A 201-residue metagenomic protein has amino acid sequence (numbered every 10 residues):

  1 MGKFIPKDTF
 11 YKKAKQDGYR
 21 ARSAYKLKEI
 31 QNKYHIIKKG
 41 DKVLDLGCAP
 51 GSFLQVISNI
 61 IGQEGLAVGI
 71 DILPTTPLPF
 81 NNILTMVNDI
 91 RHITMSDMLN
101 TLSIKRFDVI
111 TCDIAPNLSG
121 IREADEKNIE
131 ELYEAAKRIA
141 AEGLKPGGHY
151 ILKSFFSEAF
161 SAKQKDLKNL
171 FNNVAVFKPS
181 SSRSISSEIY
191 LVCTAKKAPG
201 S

Functional and structural regions predicted by a protein language model:
M1-K39: Class I SAM-dependent methyltransferase Rossmann-like catalytic core, especially the SAM/SAH-binding loop
K39-A49: Conserved class I S-adenosyl-L-methionine
P50-G62: Conserved SAM-binding loop of SAM-dependent methyltransferases across substrates and taxa, primarily the Class I
Q63-E64, L144-H149: Short glycine-dipeptide loop
L66-D71: Conserved SAM-binding motif I beta-strand of class I
I72-N117: S-adenosyl-L-methionine
E130-P146: A short glycine-rich, Lys/Arg-flanked "PGG" loop and its adjoining helix->strand segment in the class I
S154-S201: Class I S-adenosyl-L-methionine
